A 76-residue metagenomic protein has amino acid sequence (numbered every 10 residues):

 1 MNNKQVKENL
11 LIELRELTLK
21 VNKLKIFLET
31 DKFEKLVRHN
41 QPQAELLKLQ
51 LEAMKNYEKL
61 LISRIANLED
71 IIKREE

Functional and structural regions predicted by a protein language model:
M1-E76: Extended, charge-rich alpha-helical interface modules
